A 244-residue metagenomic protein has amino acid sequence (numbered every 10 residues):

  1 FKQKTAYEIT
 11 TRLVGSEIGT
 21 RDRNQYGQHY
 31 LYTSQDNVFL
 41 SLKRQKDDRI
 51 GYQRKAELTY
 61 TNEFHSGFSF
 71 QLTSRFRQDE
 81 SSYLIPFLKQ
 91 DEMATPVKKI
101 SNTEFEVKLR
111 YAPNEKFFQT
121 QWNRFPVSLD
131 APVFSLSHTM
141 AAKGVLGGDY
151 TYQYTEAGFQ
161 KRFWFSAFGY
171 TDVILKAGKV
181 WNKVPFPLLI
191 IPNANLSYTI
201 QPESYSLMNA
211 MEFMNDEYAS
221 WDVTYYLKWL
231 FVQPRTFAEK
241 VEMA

Functional and structural regions predicted by a protein language model:
F1, R54-L58, T103-L109, P132 (+2 more regions): Hydrophobic, lipid-facing positions within transmembrane beta-strands of outer-membrane proteins
K2-G15, G19-T20: Single conserved hydrophobic/aromatic residue that forms the stacking wall/gate of nucleotide- or nucleobase-binding
S16-E17, L58, S69-L72, V107 (+5 more regions): Transmembrane beta-strands of outer-membrane beta-barrel proteins
E17, N24-T33, V38-D48, S135-P234: C-terminal outer-membrane beta-barrel translocator/porin domains of Gram-negative envelope proteins and their
R21-Q25, T61, H65-G67, R75-S81 (+4 more regions): Structural signature of outer-membrane beta-barrel domains
D36-F68: Outer-membrane beta-barrel signature, preferentially recognizing the C-terminal barrel domain of Gram-negative
R49, E57-H65, T73, K108-A112 (+2 more regions): Transmembrane beta-barrel domains of outer membrane proteins
G67, E115-A131, L146-D149, F165-D172 (+1 more regions): Short loop/turn motifs that connect adjacent beta-strands in outer-membrane beta-barrel proteins
